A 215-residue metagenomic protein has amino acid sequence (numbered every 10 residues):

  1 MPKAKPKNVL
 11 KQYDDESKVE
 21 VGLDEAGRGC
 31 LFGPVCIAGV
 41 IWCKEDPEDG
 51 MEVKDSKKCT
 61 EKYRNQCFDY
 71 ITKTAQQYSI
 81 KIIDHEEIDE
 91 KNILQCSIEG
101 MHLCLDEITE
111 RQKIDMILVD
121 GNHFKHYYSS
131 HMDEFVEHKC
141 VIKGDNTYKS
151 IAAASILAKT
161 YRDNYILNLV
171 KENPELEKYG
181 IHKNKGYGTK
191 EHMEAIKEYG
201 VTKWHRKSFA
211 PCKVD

Functional and structural regions predicted by a protein language model:
M1-D215: RNase H-like, Mg2+-dependent phosphodiesterase core, and more generally RNA phosphate-backbone-engaging helix-loop
